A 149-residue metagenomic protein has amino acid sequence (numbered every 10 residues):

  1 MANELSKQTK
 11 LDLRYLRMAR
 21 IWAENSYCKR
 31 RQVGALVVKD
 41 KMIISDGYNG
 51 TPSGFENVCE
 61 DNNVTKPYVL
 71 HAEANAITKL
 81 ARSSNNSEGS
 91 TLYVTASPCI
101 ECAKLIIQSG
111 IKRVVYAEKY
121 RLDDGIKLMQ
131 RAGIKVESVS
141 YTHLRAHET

Functional and structural regions predicted by a protein language model:
A2, S6-K10, R17, I44-S140: Zn2+-dependent cytidine deaminase-like catalytic core
L11-R31: Short, basic/aromatic recognition patches
V33-K41: Short beta-strand scaffold segments in enzyme catalytic cores
G34, R121, L144: Positions that flank functional sites
T142-T149: Conserved small/polar residues in nucleotide/adenosyl-binding loops
